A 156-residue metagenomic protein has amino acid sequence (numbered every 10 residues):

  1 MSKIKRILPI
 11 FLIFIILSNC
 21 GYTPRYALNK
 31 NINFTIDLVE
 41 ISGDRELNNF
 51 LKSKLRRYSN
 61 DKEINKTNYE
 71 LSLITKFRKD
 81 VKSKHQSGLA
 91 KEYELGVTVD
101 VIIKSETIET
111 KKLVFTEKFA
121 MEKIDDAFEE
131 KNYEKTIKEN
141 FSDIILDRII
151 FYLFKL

Functional and structural regions predicted by a protein language model:
M1-C20: Sec-dependent bacterial lipoprotein signal peptides
F14-L38: Bacterial Sec signal peptide processing site at the extreme N-terminus
F34-D44, E70: Short hydrophobic beta-strand segments
E40, D44-N65: N-terminal secretory signal peptides
G43, L47, K91, Y133 (+2 more regions): Conserved acidic
R56-R57, K62-T67, S72-V114, F119-K135 (+1 more regions): Surface-exposed short loop/turn segments
N132-L156: Short, well-ordered alpha-helical segments
